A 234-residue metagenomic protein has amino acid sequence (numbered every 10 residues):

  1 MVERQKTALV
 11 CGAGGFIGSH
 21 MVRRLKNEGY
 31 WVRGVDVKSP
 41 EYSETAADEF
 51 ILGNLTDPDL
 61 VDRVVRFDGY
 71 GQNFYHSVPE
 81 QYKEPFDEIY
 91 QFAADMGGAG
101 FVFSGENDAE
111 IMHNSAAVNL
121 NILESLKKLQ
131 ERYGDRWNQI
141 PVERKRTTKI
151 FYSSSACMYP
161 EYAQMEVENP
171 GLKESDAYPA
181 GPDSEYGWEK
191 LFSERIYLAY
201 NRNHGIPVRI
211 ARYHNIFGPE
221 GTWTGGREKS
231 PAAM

Functional and structural regions predicted by a protein language model:
A8-E28: N-terminal Rossmann NAD(P)H-binding glycine-rich loop of SDR-like oxidoreductase domains
A46-D57: Rossmann-fold cofactor-recognition segment
L55-A116: NAD(P)H-binding glycine-rich loop region in Rossmannoid oxidoreductase-like domains and their noncatalytic homologs
Y82-D87, F103-I150: NAD(P)-cofactor binding segment of oxidoreductase domains
A99, Y152-N169, E185-L191, I216-E220: Conserved catalytic-site region of short-chain dehydrogenase/reductase
E124, E161, G181-R209: Active-site Tyr-X1-5-Lys
K145-K149, S154-S155, E194-P219: Conserved beta-loop-beta element that borders a ligand/cofactor-binding pocket
M158-P160, G181-E185, I206-S230: Flexible, glycine-rich beta-alpha linker
